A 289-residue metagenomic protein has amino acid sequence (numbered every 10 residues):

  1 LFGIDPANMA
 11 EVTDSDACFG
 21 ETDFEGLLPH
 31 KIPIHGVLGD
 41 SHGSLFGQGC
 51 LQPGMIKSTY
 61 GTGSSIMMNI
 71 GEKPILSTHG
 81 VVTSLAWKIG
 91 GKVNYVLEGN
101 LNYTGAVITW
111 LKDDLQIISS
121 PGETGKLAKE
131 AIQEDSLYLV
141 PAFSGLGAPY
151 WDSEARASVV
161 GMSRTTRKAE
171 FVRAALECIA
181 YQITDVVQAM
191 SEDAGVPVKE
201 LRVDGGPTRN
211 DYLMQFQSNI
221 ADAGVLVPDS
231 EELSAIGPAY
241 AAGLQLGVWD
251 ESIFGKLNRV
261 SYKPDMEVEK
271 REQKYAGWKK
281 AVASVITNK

Functional and structural regions predicted by a protein language model:
F2-D5, H30, I220-A223: Short, structured coil segments at secondary-structure junctions
P6-M9, P29-I32, L51-I56, T62-G63 (+4 more regions): Short coil/turn connectors at secondary-structure junctions
M9-V12, I34, V225-V227: Generic structural signal for residues in well-ordered beta-strands
E11-F19: Gly/charged, well-structured mid-domain segments that form the phosphate/adenylate-handling core of ATP-dependent
D16-A17, Y60-G63, E200-T208: Glycine-rich beta-strand-to-loop/alpha-helix junction loops that act as flexible
F19-M55, M68, E72: Conserved phosphate-binding catalytic cores of ATP/NTP-utilizing and phosphoryl-transfer enzymes
H30-V37, M55-K57, L244-K256: A polyampholytic, Gly/Pro-enriched intrinsically disordered region
M68-K289: Glycine/Thr-rich phosphate-binding loops that ligate phosphate moieties of nucleotide and other phosphorylated ligands
